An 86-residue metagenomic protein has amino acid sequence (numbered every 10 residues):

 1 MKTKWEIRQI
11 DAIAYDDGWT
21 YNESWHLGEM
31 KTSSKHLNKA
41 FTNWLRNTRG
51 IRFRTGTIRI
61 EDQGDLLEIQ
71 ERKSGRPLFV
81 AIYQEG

Functional and structural regions predicted by a protein language model:
K2-E23: Short aromatic-glycine-(Arg/Gly/Cys) micro-motifs in beta-strand/loop hairpins
E6, K35, I58-E61: Intrinsically disordered, low-complexity repeat segments enriched in small/polar residues
Q9, E23-H26, T48, E71: Polar/charged side chains located within well-ordered beta-strands of beta-rich proteins
A14-D16, M30, T42, Y83: Short stretches within intrinsically disordered, low-complexity N-terminal or propeptide regions
T20-K35: A short, exposed loop/beta-hairpin motif centered on an aromatic-Gly-Thr core
S33-W44: Mature extracytoplasmic domains of secretory-pathway proteins
N43-G86: Short, mixed-charge low-complexity intrinsically disordered segments
